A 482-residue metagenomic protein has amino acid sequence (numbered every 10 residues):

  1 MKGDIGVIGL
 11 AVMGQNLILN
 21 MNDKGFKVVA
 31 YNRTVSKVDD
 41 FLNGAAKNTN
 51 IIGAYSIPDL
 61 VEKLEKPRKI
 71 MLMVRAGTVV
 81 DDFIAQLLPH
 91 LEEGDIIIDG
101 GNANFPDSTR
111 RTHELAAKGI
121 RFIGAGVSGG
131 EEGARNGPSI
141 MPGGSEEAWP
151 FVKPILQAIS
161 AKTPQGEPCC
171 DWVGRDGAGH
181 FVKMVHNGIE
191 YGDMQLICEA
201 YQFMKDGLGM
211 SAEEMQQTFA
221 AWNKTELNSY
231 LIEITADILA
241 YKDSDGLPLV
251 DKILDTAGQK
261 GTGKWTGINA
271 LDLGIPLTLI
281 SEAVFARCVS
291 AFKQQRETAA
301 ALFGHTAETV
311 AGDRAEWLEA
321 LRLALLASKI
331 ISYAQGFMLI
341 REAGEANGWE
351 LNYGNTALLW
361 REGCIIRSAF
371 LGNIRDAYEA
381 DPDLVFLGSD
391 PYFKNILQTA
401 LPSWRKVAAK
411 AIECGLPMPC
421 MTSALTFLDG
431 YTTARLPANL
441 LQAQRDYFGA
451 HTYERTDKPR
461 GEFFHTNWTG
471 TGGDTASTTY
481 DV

Functional and structural regions predicted by a protein language model:
M1-R68, H90-G94, E131-R135: NAD(P)+-binding Rossmann beta1-loop-alpha1 motif at the extreme N-terminus of oxidoreductases
I52-D59, A76-I84: Glycine-rich, highly charged phosphate/nucleotide-binding loops
V80-I84, I98, N104-Q216, T225-P248 (+2 more regions): Rossmann-fold dinucleotide-binding core
H180, K205, M210, Q217 (+3 more regions): Interdomain hinge/lid region at the active-site interface of Rossmann-like NAD(P)-dependent oxidoreductases
A221, G344-Y378: Small-residue-rich helix-loop
Q398, S403-V482: C-terminal amphipathic alpha-helical interaction region
